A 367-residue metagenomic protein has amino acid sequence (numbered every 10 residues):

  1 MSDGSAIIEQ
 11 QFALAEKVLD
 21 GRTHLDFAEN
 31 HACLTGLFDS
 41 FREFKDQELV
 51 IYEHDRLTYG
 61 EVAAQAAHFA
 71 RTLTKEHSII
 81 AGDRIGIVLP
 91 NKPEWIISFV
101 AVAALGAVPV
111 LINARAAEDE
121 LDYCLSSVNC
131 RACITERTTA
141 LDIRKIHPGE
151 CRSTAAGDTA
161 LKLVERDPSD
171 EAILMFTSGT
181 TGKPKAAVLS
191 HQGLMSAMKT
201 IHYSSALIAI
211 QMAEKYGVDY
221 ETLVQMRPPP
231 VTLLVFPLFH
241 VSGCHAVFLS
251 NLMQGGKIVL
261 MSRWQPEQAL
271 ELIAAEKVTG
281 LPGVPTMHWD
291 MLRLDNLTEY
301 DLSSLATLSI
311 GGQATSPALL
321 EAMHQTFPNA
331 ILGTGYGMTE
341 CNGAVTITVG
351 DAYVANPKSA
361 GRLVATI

Functional and structural regions predicted by a protein language model:
M1-G4, E9-Q10, E76, V100 (+1 more regions): Structural core segment of the AMP-binding/adenylate-forming
A13-V18, T35-T58: AMP-dependent adenylate-forming
R22-A32, E150-E171: Flexible, low-complexity linker/hinge segments
D26-E29, D46-I80, G86-K92, I96-V100 (+1 more regions): Conserved AMP-binding/adenylate-forming core of the ANL superfamily
T58-G60, A172-A213: Conserved AMP-binding A3 loop
D158-F176, G182-K183, L223-V231: Conserved pre-ATP/AMP-binding loop-to-beta segment of ANL
M195-V235, F239-T279, L294: Conserved AMP-binding/adenylation subdomain of ANL enzymes
M253, A275-G283, L292-A355: Gly/Ser/Thr-rich phosphate-binding loop
